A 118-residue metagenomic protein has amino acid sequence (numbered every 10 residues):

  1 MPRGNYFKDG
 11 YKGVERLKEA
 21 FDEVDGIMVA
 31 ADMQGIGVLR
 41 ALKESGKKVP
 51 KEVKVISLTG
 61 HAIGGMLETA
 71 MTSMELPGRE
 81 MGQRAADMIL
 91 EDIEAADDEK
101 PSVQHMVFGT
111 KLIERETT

Functional and structural regions predicted by a protein language model:
M1-P2, V55: Active-site donor-binding acidic/aromatic loop of nucleotide-activated sugar and phosphosugar transferases involved
P2-A20: Structural motif
A20-T118: Flexible loop/turn connectors
